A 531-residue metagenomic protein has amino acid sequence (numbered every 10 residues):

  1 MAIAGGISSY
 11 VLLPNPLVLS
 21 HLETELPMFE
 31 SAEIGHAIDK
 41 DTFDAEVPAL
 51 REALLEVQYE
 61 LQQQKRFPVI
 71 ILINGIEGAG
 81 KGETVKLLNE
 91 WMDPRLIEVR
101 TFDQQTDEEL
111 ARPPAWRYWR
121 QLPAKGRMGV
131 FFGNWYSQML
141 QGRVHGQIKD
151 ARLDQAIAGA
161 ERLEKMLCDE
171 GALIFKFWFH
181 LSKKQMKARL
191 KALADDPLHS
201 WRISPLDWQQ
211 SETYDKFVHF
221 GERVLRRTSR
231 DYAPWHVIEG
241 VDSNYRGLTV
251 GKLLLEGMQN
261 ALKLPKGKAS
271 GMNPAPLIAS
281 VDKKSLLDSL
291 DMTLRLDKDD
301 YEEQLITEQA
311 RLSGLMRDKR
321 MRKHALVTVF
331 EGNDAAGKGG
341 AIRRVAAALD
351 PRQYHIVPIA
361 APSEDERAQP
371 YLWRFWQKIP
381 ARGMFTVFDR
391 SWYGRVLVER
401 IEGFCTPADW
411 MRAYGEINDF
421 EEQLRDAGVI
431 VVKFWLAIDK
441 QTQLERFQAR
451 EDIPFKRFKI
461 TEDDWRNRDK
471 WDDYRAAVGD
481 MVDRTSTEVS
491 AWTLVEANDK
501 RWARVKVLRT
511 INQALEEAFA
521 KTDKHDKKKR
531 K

Functional and structural regions predicted by a protein language model:
A2-K531: Glycine-rich phosphate-binding loop of ATP-dependent small-molecule kinases
